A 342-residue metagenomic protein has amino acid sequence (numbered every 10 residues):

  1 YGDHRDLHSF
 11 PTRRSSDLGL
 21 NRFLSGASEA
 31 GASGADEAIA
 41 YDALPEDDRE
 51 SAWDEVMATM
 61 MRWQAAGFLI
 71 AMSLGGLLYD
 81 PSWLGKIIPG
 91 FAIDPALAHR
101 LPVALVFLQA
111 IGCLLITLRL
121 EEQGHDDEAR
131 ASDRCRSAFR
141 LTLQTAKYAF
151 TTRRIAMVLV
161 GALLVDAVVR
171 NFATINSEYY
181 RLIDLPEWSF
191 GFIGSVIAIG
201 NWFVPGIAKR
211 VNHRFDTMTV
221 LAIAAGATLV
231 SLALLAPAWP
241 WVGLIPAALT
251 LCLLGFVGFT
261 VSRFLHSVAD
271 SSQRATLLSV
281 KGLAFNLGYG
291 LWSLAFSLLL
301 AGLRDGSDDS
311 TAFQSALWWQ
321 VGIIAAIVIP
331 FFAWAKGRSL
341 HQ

Functional and structural regions predicted by a protein language model:
Y1-S15: Short, small-residue-biased leader/transition segments that mark boundaries at the very start of proteins
S9, S25, Q109-C113, A225-L232 (+1 more regions): MFS 12-TM fold signature
S16-G19, H99, A138-T142, T151-L159 (+2 more regions): Primarily residues marking transmembrane-helix entry/exit sites
S16-S82, V106-A110, I116-L118, M157 (+3 more regions): Substrate-agnostic recognition of the 12-TM MFS/MFS-like secondary transporter fold
D80-L108, L300-A326: A membrane-interface helix-boundary motif in multi-pass transporters
L97-H99, V106-D133, A333-Q342: Helix-loop junctions on the cytosolic side of multi-pass membrane transporters, especially the intracellular loop
E121-G161: Juxtamembrane intracellular "pre-TM" segments in multi-pass secondary transporters
M218-V261: C-terminal transmembrane helical hairpin of 12-TM major facilitator-type secondary transporters
